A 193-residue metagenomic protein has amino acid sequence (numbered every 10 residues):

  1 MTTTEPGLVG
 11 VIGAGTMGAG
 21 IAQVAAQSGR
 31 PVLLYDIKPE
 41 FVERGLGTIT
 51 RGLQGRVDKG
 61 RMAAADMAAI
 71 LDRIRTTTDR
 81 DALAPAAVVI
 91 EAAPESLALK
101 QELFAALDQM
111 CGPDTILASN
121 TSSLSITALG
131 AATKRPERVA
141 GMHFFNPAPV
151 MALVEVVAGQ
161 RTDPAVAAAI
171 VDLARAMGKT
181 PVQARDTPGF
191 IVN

Functional and structural regions predicted by a protein language model:
M1-G52, K59, M110: NAD(P)+-binding Rossmann beta1-loop-alpha1 motif at the extreme N-terminus of oxidoreductases
I12, G20, Y35, I70 (+4 more regions): Structural motif
R30, R135, V156-T187: Internal alpha-helical scaffold of NAD(P)-dependent oxidoreductase catalytic cores
L34-I37, V154-A158: Short beta-alpha connecting loops at secondary-structure transitions that line or flank enzyme active sites
R56-M110: A structured beta-alpha segment of the ubiquitous adenosine-cofactor-binding alpha/beta core
V88, A93-V154: Rossmann-like NAD(P)(H) cofactor-binding subdomain of soluble oxidoreductases
T187-N193: Helical "substrate-binding/catalytic lid" subdomain of Rossmann-like NAD(P)-dependent dehydrogenases/reductases
